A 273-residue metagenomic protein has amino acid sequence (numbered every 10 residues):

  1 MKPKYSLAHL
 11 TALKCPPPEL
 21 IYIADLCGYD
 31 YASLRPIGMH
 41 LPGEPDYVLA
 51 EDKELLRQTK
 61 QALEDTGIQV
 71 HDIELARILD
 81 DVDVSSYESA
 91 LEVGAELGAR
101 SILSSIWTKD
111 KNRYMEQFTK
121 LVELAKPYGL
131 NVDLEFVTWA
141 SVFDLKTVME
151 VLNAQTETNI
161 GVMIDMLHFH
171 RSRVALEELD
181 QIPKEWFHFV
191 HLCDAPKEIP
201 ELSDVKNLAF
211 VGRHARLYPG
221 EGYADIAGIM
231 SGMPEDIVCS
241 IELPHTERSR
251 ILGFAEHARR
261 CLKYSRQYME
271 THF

Functional and structural regions predicted by a protein language model:
M1-S101, K126, R259-F273: N-terminal pre-domain/capping segments
P3-H9, A32-L34, V70-L75, I102-S104 (+4 more regions): Hydrophobic faces of well-ordered beta-strands that scaffold small-molecule active sites in alpha/beta enzyme cores
Y5-L7, K120-Y223: Acidic/histidine-rich catalytic cores of soluble enzymes
H9-P18, G38-E54, R77-S85, W107-Y114 (+5 more regions): Acidic-and-aromatic substrate-binding clefts and catalytic sites of carbohydrate-active enzymes
C15, L217-P234: A short, acidic, amphipathic alpha-helical segment used as a generic capping/interface helix at domain edges
V48-L56, V84-A90, Y114-V122, L145-M149 (+3 more regions): Charged helix-capping and loop-helix junction motifs
A62-Q69, R77-G161, R171, H272: Active-site acidic/histidine proton-transfer and metal-coordination neighborhood in alpha/beta enzyme cores
A215, I237-R250: Active-site clefts of carbohydrate-active enzymes
